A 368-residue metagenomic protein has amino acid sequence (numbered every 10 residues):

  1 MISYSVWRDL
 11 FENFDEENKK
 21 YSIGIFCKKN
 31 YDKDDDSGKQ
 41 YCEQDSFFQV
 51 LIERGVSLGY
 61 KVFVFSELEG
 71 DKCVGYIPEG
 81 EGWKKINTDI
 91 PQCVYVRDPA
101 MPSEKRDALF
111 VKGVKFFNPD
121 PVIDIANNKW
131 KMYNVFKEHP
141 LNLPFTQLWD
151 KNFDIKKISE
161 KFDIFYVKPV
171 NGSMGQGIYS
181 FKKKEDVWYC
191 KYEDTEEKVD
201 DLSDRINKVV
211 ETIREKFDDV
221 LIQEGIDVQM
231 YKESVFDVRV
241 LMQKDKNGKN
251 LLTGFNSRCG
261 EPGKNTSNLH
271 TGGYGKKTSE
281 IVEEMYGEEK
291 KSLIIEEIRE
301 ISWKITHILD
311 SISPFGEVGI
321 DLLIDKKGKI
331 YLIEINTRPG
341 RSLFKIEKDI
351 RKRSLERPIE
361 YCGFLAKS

Functional and structural regions predicted by a protein language model:
M1-E16, K191-Y192: N-terminal accessory interaction module
Y31-E43, L343-D349: Short, flexible/disordered intra-domain loops and linkers
K39-F153: Conserved N-proximal alpha/beta basic substrate-recognition cap immediately N-terminal to, or forming the N-lobe
F63-E67, L221-G225, D237-V238, S311-K327: A short glycine-rich, hydrophobically flanked beta-strand micro-motif that places a catalytic Asp/Glu for divalent metal
P140-Y179: Rossmann-like NAD(P)H-binding beta-loop-alpha module
S159-I164, Q176, K183-G273: Phosphate-binding site of ATP-dependent enzymes
G175, R258-T266, N336-K348: Glycine-rich phosphate/pyrophosphate-binding beta-alpha loops
G275-G316, I324-S368: C-terminal active-site "lid" helix and adjoining low-complexity regulatory extension at the edge of ATP-using catalytic
